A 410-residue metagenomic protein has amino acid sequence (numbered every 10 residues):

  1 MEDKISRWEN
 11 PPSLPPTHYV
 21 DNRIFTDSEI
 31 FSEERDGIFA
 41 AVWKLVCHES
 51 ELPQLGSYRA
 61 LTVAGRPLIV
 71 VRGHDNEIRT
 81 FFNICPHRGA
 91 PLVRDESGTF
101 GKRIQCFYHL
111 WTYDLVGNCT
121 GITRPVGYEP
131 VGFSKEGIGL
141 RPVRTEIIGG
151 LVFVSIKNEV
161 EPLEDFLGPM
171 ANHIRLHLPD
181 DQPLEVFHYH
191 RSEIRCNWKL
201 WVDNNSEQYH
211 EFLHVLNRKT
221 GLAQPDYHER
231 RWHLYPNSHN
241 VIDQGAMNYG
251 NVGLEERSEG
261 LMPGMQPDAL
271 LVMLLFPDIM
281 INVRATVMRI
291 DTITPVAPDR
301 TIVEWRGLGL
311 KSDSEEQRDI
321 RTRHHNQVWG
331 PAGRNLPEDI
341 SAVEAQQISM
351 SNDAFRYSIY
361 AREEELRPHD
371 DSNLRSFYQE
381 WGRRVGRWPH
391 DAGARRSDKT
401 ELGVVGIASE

Functional and structural regions predicted by a protein language model:
R7-N22: Short, contiguous pre-domain boundary segments
V20, T26-V63: Non-catalytic accessory segments flanking enzyme active sites
F39-W43, A90, H210: Generic structural signal for secondary-structure transition and capping sites
A40-P53, R124-Y128, V272-P277: Short Pro/Gly-enriched beta-strand edge/turn motifs at strand-loop
E51-N158, E164-N172: Rieske [2Fe-2S] iron-sulfur-binding domain
R72, E77, N83, E146 (+1 more regions): C-terminal catalytic domain of Rieske-type non-heme iron oxygenases
